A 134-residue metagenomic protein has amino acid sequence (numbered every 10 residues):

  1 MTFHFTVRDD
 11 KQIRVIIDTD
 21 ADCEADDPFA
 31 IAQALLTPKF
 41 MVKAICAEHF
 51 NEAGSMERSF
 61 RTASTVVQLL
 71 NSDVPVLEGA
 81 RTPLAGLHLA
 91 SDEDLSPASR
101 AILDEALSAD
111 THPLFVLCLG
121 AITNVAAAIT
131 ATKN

Functional and structural regions predicted by a protein language model:
M1-N134: N-terminal acidic, glycine/proline-rich low-complexity segments
